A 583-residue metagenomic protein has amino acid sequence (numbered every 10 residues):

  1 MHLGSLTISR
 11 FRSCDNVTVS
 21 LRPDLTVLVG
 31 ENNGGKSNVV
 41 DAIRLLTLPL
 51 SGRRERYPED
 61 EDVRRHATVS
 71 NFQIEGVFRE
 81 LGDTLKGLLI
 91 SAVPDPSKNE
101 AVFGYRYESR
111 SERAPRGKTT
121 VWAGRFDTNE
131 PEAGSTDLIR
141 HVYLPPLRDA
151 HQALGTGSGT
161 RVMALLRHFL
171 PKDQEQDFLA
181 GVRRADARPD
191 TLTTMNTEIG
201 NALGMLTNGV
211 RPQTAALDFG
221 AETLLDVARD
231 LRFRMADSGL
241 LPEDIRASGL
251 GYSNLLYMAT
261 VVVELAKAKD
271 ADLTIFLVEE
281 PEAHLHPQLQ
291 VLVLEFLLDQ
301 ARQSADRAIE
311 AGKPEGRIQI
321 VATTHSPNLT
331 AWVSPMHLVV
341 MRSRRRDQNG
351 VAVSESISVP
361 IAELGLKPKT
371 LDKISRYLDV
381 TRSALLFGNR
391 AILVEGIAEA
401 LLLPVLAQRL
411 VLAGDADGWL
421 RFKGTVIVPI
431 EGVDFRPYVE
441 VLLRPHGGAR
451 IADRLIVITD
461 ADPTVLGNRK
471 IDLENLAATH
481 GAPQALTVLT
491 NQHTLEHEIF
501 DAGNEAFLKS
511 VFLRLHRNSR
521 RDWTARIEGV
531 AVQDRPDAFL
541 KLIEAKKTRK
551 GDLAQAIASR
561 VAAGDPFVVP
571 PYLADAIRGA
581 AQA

Functional and structural regions predicted by a protein language model:
M1-L28, N33-L48, R234-T381, F567-V568 (+1 more regions): Switch/communication elements of ASCE P-loop NTPase nucleotide-binding domains
V40-S97: Conserved P-loop NTP-binding catalytic core
L48-N71, A271, Q303-G316, Q348-N349 (+1 more regions): Flexible phosphate/Mg2+-sensing switch loops adjacent to catalytic phosphate-binding sites
F78-T84, S111-E112, R148-H151, G239 (+7 more regions): Conserved nucleotide-binding/hydrolysis micro-motifs of P-loop NTPases
P96-R148: Mixed-charge intrinsically disordered linker/loop segments at interdomain junctions
N129-A202, L206, A236, A478-G481 (+1 more regions): Coupling/switch segment of ABC-type P-loop NTPase heads
A153-T156, M163-V278, D299, A305-R307: Extended helical coiled-coil dimerization/tether regions that scaffold and oligomerize large DNA-maintenance assemblies
E315, V333-A583: Acidic, divalent-metal-binding catalytic cores of TOPRIM and closely related two-metal-ion phosphodiester/pyrophosphate
